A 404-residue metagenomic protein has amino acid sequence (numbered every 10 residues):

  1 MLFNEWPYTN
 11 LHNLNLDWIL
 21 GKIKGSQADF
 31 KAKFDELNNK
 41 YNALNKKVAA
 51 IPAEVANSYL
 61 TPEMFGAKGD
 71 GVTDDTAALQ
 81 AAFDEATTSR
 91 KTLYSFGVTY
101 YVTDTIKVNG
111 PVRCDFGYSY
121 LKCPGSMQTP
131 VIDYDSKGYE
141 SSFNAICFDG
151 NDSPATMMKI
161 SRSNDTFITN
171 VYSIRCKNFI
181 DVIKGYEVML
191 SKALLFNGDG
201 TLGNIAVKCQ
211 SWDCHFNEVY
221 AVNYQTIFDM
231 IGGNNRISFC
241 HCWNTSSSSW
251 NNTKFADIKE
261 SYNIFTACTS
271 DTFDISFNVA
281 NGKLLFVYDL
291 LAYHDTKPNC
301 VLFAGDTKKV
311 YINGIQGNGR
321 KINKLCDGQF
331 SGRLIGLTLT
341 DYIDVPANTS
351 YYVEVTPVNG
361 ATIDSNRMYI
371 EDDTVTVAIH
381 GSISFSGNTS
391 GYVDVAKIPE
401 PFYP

Functional and structural regions predicted by a protein language model:
M1-Y59, R333, T338: Short, low-complexity N-terminal tether/leader segments at secretion or assembly junctions of large, surface-exposed
N45, P62-Y94: Acidic Gly/Asp/Thr-rich repetitive segments characteristic of extracellular carbohydrate-active and adhesion proteins
D70-D74, Y342-D372, G381-E400: Surface-exposed ligand/attachment interfaces on beta-rich extracellular proteins
D84-Q128, F148: N-terminal extracellular ligand-recognition/capping segment immediately after the signal peptide
T105-V108, Q128-K137, A155-R162, K177-K184 (+7 more regions): Glycine-rich beta-solenoid repeat tracts in large extracellular/virion proteins
P111-Y120, T129-R175, S191: Parallel beta-helix/beta-solenoid
I168-S173, I180, L190-A193, V207 (+3 more regions): Fold-core signature of tandem repeat domains
